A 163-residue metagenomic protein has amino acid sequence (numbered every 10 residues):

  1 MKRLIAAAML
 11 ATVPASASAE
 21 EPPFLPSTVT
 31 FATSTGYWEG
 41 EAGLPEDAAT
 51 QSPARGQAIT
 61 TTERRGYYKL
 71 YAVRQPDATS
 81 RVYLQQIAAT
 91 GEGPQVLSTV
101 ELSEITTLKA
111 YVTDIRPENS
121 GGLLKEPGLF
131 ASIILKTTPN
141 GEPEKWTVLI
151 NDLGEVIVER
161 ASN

Functional and structural regions predicted by a protein language model:
M1-A7: Sec-dependent signal peptide recognition, specifically the positively charged N-region followed immediately by
A7-A8, W146: Extracytoplasmic/periplasmic beta-strand context in beta-sandwich domains, especially the cupredoxin/COX2 CuA-binding
T12-S18: N-terminal signal peptide c-region/cleavage motif recognized by signal peptidases
A19-N163: Exposed acidic/polar residues on beta-strands and adjacent loops within beta-sheet cores, strongest in beta-propeller
